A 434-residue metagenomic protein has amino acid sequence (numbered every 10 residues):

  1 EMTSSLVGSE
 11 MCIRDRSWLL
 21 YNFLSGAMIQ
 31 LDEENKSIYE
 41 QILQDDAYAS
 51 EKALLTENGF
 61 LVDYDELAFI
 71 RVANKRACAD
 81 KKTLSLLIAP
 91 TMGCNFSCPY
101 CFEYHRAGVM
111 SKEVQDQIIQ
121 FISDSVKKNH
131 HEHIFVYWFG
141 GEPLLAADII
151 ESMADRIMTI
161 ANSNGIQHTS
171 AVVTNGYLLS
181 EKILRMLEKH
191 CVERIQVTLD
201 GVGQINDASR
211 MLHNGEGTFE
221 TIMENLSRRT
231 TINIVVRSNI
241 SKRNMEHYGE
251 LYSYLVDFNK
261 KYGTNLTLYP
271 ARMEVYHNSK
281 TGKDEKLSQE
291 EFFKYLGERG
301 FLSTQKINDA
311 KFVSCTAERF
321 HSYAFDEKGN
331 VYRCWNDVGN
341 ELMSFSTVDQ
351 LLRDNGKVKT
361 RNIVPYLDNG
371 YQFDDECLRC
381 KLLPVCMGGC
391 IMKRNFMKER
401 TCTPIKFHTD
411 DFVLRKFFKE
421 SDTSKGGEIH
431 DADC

Functional and structural regions predicted by a protein language model:
E1-G8, I13: Single conserved hydrophobic/aromatic residue that forms the stacking wall/gate of nucleotide- or nucleobase-binding
R14-Q30, A49-L87, N129: N-terminal [4Fe-4S]-dependent radical SAM core
K75-Y104, I119, S123, K128-Y137 (+2 more regions): N-terminal pre-triad scaffold of radical SAM enzymes
C101-E113, V338-E341, L383-L414: Iron-sulfur (Fe-S) cluster-binding segments and ferredoxin-like electron-carrier domains, especially [2Fe-2S]
I119, S123-Y137, A146-M273: Radical SAM/AdoMet-radical enzyme domain recognition
F121-G140, C402-C434: Short Fe-S-cluster ligation motifs
Q204-S209, N265-K286, N308-C315, V338-V348: Flexible glycine/acidic-rich beta-alpha junction loops that bind and position SAM and/or redox cofactors in anaerobic
D284-A310, N336-M387: C-terminal accessory region of radical SAM enzymes
